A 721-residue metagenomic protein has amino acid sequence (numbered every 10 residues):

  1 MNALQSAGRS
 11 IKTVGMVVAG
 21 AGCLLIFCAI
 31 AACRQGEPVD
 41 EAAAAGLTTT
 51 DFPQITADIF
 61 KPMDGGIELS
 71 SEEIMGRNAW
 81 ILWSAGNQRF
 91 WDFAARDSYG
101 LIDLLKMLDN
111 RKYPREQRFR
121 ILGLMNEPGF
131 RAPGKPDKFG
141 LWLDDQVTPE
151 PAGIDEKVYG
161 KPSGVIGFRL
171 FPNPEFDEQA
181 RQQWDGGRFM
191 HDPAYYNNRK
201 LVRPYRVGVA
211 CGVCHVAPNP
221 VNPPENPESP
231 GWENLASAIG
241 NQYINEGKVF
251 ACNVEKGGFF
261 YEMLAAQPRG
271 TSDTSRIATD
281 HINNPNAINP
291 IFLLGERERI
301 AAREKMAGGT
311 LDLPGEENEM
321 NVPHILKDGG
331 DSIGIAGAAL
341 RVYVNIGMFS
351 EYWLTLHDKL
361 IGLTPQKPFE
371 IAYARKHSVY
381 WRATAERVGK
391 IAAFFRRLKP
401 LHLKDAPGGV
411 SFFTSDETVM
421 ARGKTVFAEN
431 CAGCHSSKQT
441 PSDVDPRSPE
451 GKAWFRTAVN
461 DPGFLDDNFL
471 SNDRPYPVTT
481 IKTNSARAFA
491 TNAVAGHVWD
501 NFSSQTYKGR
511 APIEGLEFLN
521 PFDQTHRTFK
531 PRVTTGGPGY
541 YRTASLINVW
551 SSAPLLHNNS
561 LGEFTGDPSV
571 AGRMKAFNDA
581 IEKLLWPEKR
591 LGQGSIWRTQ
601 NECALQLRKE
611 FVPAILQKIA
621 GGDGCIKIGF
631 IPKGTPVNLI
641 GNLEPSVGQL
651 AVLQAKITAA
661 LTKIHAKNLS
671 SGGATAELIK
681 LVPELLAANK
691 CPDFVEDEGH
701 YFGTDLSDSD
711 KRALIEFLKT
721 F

Functional and structural regions predicted by a protein language model:
A3, A7-G15, F27-F721: Periplasmic c-type cytochrome electron-transfer domains
A19-F27: Hydrophobic membrane-insertion alpha-helices, especially the h-region of bacterial N-terminal signal peptides
